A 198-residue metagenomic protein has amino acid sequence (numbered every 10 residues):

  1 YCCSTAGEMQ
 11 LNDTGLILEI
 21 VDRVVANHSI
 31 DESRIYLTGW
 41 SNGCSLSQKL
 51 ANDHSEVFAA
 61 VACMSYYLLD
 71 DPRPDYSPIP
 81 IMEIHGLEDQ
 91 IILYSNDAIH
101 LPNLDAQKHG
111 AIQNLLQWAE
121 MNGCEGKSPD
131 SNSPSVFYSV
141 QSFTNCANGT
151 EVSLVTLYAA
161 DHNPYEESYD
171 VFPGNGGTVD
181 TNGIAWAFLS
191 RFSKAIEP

Functional and structural regions predicted by a protein language model:
Y1-M9, P102-N103, E166-G177: Acidic/histidine-rich helix-loop elements that form or flank divalent-metal/phosphate-binding sites at the catalytic
Y1-N42: Gly/Ser-rich "nucleophile elbow"/oxyanion-hole loop immediately N-terminal to the catalytic nucleophile in hydrolases
G7-G15, S41, N52, D105-H109 (+1 more regions): Soluble non-cytosolic domains of exported or imported proteins
L18, Q48-N52, W186: Short, hydrophobic alpha-helix immediately C-terminal to the catalytic nucleophile
V25-N27, E32-I79, Q90: Primarily recognizes the serine-hydrolase "nucleophile elbow" in alpha/beta-hydrolase and SGNH/GDSL folds
I79, L116-P198: Alpha/beta-hydrolase-fold serine-hydrolase catalytic core, especially in secreted/extracellular enzymes
E83-H85, D89: Short beta-strand/loop motif that positions the catalytic acidic residue of the alpha/beta-hydrolase fold
D89-I92, H162-P164: Acidic catalytic loop of the alpha/beta-hydrolase fold
